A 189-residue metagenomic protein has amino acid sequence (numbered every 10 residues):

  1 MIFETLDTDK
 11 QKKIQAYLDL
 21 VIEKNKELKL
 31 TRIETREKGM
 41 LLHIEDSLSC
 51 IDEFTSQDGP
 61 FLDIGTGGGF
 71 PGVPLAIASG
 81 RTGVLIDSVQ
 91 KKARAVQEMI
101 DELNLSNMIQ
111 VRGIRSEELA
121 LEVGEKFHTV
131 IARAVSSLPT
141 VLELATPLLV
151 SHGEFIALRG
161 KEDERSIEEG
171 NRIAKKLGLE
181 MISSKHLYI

Functional and structural regions predicted by a protein language model:
M1-D58, L62, K91, E98-N107: Class I SAM-dependent transferase core
T35, P71-V73: Residues at secondary-structure transition points
E37, T55, I77-G80, G153: Ubiquitous "structural anchor" signal
G65-G68: Class I SAM-dependent methyltransferase "Motif I" SAM/SAH-binding loop
P74, R81-V84, S88-I189: S-adenosylmethionine
